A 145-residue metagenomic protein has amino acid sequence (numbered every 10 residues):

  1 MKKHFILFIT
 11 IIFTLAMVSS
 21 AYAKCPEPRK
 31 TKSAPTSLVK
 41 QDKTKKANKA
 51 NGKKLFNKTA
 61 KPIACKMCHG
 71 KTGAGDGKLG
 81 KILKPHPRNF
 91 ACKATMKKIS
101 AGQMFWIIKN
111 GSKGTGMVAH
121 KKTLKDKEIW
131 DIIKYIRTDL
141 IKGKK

Functional and structural regions predicted by a protein language model:
M1-L38, K145: N-terminal export/targeting leaders of redox proteins
Y22-P26, L83, R88-N89, I107-D139: Axial heme c-ligation environment in periplasmic c-type cytochrome domains
E27-A60: Electrostatic cytochrome c docking/interface patches
K53-K66, K81, K98-G102, D126 (+1 more regions): Sequence context surrounding c-type heme c attachment/ligation sites in exported
P62-T72, I132, I136: The canonical Cys-X-X-Cys-His
I63-M67, A119-K121, G143-K145: Surface-exposed patches in mature extracellular/periplasmic domains of secreted proteins
G70-Q103: Gly/Gly-Pro-rich "capping" loops immediately C-terminal to redox-active cysteine motifs in periplasmic/lumenal
A74-G75, T138-K145: Inter-heme linker and motif-flanking segments adjacent to c-type heme-binding CXXCH motifs in c-type cytochromes
